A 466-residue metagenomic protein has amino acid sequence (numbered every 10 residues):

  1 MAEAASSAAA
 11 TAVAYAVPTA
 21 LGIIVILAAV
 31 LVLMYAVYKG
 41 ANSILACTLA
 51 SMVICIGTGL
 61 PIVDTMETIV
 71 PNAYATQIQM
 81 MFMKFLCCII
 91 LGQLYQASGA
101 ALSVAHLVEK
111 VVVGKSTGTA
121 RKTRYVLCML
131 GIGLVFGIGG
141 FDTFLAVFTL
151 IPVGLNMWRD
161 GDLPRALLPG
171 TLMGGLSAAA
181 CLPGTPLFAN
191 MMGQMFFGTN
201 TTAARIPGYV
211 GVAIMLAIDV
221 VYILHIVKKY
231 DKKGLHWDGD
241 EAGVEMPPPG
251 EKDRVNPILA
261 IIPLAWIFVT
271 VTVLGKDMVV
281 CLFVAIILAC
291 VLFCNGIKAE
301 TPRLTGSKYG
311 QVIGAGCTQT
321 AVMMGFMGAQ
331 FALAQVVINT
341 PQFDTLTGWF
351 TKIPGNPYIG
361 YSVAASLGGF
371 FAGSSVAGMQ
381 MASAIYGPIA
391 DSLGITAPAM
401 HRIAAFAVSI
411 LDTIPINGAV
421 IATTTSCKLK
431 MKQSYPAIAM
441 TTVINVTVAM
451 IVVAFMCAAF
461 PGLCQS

Functional and structural regions predicted by a protein language model:
A2-I26, V30, I206-V312, M440 (+1 more regions): Long, contiguous bundles of hydrophobic transmembrane helices that form the permeation core of multi-pass
T19-I23, A75-F82, E109-M129, W158-L168 (+4 more regions): Membrane-interfacial loop-to-helix junctions in multi-pass transporters
G22-M34, G40-I62, M81-I89, T171 (+3 more regions): Hydrophobic mid-bilayer segments of alpha-helices in multi-pass membrane transport proteins, especially secondary
L33-G40, G92-Q93, I132-F141, M173-C181 (+3 more regions): Transmembrane alpha-helix interface/packing and boundary motifs in multi-pass membrane proteins, characterized by
L45, I69-S103, V279, I287 (+3 more regions): Core transmembrane alpha-helical segments of multi-pass membrane transporters/permeases
K84-C88, G114-L155, G328, I353-L393 (+1 more regions): Hydrophobic alpha-helical transmembrane segments of multi-pass integral membrane proteins, predominantly secondary
I89-I90, S103-L107, F144-M157, P186-F197 (+2 more regions): Re-entrant/interfacial helical elements at transmembrane boundaries that shape and gate the permeation pathway
L155-R254, A419-C457, L463-S466: Membrane-core helix-loop-helix motifs of multi-pass transport proteins
